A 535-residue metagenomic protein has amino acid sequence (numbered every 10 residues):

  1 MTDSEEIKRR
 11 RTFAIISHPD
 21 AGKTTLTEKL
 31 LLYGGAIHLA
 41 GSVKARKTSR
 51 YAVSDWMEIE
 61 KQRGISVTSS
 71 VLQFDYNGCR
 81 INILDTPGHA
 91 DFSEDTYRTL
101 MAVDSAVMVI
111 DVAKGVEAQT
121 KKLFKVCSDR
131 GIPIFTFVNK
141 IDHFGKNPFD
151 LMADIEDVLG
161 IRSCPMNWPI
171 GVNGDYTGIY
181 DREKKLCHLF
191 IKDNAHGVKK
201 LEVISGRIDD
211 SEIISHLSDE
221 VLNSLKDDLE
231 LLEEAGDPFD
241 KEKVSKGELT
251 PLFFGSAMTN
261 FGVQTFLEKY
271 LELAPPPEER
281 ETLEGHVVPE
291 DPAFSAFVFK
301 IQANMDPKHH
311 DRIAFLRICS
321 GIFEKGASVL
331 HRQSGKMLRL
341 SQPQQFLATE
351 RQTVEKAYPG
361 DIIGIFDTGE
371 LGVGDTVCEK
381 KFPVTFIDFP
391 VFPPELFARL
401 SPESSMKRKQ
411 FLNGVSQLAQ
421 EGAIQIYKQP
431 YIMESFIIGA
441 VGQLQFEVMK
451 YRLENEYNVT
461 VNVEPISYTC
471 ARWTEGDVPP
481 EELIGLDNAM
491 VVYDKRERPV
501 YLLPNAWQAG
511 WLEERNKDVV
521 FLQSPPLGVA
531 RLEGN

Functional and structural regions predicted by a protein language model:
M1-N535: Structural and coupling elements of P-loop NTPases
